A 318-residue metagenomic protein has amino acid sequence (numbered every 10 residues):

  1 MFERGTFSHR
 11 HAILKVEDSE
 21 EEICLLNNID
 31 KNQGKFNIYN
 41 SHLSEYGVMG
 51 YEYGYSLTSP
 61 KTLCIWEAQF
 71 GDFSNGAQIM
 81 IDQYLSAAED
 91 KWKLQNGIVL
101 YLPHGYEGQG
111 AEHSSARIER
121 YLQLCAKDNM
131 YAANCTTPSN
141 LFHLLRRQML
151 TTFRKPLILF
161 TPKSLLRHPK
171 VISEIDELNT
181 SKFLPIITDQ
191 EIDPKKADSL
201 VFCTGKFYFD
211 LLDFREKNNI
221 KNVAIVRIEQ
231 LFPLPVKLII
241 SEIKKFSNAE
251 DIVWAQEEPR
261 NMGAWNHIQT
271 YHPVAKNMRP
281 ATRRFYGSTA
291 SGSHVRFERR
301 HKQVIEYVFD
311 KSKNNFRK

Functional and structural regions predicted by a protein language model:
F2-K195, F209, Y271-H272: Conserved thiamine diphosphate
L25, K91-P103, Y131-T136, L159-P162 (+3 more regions): A generic structural motif
N32-F36, Y208, L212-N248: Generic long, charged, amphipathic alpha-helical segments
S59, Q123-C125, L212-V226, H272-N277: Short helix-loop-beta junction
C64-W66, Y101-L102, D198-F202, D251-E258: Short glycine-rich or small-residue beta-strand-to-loop segments that form or flank ligand, phosphate, metal/Fe-S
G108-R117, A126, Y131-S139, M149-T151 (+2 more regions): Peripheral docking tails and interdomain loops at the edges of cofactor- or intermediate-handling domains
L145-L150, I172-I175, L238-K244, S291-K302: Short, surface-exposed amphipathic charged segments that create phosphate/polyanion-binding patches used for binding
F232-H267, S293: Glycine-rich, anion-gripping cofactor-binding loops and their flanking helix/strand elements in enzyme active sites
